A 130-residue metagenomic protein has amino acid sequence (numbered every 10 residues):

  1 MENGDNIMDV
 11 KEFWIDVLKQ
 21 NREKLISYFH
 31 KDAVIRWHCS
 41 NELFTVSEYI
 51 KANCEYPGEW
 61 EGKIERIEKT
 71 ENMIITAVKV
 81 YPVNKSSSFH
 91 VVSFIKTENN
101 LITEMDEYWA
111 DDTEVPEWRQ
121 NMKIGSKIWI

Functional and structural regions predicted by a protein language model:
M1-I130: C-terminal and inter-domain tail/linker signature
